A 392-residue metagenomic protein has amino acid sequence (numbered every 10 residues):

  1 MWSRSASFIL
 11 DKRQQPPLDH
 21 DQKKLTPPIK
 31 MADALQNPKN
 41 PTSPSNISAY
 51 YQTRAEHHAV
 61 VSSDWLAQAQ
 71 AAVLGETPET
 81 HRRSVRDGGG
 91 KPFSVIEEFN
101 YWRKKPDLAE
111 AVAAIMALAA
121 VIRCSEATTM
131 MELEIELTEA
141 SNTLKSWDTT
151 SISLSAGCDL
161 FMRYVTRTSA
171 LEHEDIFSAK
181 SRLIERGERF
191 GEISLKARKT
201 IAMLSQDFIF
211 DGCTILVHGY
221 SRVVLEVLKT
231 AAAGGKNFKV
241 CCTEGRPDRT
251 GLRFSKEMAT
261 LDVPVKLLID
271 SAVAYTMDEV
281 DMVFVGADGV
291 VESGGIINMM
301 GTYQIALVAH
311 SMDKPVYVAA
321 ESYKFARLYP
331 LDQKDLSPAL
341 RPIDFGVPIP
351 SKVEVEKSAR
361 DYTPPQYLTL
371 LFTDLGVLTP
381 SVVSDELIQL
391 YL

Functional and structural regions predicted by a protein language model:
W2-R4, D11-R13, P27-V60, W65 (+3 more regions): Conserved phosphate- and dinucleotide-binding cores of soluble alpha/beta proteins, encompassing both enzyme active
D11, D19-D21: Intrinsic-disorder-associated, low-complexity terminal segments enriched in Asp/Asn/His/Tyr and depleted of Lys/Arg
L35-S181: Long amphipathic alpha-helical segments
I96, V112-A119, T138-S141, S155-M162 (+8 more regions): Predominant activation on well-ordered alpha-helical scaffold segments within soluble catalytic domains
E174-A197: Glycine-rich phosphate-binding "P-loop"
I193-F210: A short, well-structured juxtamembrane/interface segment
G212-C213, F238: Nucleotide donor/acceptor-binding cores
T214-L225, P247: Gly/Ser/Thr-rich loops at beta-strand to alpha-helix junctions that form or flank small-molecule/cofactor-binding
